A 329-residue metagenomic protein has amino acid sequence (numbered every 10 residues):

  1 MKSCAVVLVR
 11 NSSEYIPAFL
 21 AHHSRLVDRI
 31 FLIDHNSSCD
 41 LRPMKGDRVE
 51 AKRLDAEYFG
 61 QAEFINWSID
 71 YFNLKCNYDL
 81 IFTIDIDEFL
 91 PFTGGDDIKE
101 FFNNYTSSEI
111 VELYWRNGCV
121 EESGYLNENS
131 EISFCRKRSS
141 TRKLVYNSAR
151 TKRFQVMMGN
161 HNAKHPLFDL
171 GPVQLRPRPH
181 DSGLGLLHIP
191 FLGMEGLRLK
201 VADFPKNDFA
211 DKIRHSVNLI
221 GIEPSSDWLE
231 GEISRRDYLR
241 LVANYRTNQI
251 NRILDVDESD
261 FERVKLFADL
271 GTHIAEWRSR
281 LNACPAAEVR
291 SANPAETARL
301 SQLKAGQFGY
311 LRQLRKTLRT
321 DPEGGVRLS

Functional and structural regions predicted by a protein language model:
K2, V7-A21, N36: Active-site beta-to-alpha loop of glycosyltransferases that engages the nucleotide-sugar donor
C4-V6, R29-F31, E50: A structural signal for isolated positions on well-ordered beta-strands in alpha/beta enzyme cores
A21-R29: Short, acidic, metal-binding catalytic loop of nucleotide-sugar glycosyltransferases
D34, D85: Conserved SAM-binding loop
C39-T83, P91-F92: Active-site-proximal specificity loops/subdomain of glycosyltransferases
A62-N66, F92-R299: Catalytic-site signature of metal-activated, phosphate-bearing donor transferases, centered on the GT-A/GT-A-like
P285-S329: Boundary detector for helix-to-coil junctions that initiate low-complexity/charged tails
